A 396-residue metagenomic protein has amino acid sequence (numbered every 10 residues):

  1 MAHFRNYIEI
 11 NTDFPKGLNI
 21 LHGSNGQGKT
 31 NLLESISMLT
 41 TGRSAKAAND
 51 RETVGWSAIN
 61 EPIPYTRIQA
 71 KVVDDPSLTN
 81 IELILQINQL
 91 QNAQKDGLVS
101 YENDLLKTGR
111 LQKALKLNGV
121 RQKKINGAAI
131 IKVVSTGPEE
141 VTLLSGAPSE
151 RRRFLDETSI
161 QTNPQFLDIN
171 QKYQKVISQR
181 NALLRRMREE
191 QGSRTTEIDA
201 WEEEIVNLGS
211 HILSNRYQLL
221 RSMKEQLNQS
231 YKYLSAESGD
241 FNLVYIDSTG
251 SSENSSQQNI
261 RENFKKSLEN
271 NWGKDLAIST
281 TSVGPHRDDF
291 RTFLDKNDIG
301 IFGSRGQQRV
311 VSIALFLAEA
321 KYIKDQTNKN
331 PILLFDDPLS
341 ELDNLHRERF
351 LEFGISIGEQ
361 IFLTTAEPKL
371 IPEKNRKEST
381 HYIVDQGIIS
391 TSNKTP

Functional and structural regions predicted by a protein language model:
M1-S24, M38, A48-D50, S57-N60 (+5 more regions): Conserved NTPase motor "head" modules and their coupling/switch loops across ABC/AAA+ ATPases, GTPases, and GHKL ATPases
K29: Conserved lysine of the Walker
R43-L144, P148-E150, S159-T162, F166 (+2 more regions): Nucleotide-state sensing region of NTPase/ATPase domains
A70, Q360-A366: Structural recognition of the conserved hydrophobic beta-strand(s) that form the central parallel beta-sheet of P-loop
T136-S235, T249: An accessory alpha-helical subdomain
D336-P338: Walker B catalytic acidic pair
